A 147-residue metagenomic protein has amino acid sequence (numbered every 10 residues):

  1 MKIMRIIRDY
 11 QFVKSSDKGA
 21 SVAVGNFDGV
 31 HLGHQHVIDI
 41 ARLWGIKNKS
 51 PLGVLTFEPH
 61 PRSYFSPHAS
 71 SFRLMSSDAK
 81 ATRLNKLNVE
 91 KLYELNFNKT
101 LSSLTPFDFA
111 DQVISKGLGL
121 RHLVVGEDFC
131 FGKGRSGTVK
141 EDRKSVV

Functional and structural regions predicted by a protein language model:
M1-V147: Nucleotidyltransferase catalytic core that binds NTPs
